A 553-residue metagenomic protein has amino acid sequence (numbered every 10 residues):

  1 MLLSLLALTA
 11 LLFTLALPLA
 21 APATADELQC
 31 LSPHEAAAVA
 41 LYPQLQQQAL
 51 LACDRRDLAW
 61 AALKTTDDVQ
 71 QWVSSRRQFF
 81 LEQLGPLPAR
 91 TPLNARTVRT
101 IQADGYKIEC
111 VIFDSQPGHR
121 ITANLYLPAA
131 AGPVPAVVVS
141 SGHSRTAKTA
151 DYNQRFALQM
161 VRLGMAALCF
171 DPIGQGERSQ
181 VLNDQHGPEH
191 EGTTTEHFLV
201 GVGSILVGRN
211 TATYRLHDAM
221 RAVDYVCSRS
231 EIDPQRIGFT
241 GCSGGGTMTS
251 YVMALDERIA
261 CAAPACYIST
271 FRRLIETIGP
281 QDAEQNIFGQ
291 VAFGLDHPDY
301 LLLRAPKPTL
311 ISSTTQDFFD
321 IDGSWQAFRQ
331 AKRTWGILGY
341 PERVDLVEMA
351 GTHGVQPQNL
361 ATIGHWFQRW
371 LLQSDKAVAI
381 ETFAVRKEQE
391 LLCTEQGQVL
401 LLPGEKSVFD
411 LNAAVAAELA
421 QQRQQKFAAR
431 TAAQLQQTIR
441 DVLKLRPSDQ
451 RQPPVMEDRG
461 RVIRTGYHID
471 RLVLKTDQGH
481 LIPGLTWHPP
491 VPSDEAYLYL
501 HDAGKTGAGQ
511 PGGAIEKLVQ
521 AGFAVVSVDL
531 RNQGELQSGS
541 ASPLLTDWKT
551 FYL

Functional and structural regions predicted by a protein language model:
S4-P18: Bacterial N-terminal signal peptides
A23-I121, G132, T149, A305 (+5 more regions): Alpha/beta-hydrolase-fold serine-hydrolase catalytic core, especially in secreted/extracellular enzymes
G132, V137-V223, C227, S269-I278 (+1 more regions): Cap/lid segment of the alpha/beta-hydrolase catalytic domain
S144-Y152, E189-E191, L206-H217, F239-S250 (+3 more regions): Alpha-helix capping and helix-loop boundary segments enriched in small/acidic/polar residues
L158, S250-Y251, L302, E516: Alpha-helical segments flanking ligand/cofactor-binding loops in enzyme cores
F198-L199, G203-V207, A260-L302, P306 (+3 more regions): Mobile cap/lid helix-loop segments that gate and shape the active-site cleft of serine hydrolases
R215-V226, D296-R304, Q330-W335: Structured alpha-helical segments in the cores of large, soluble enzyme domains
A222-A292: Primarily recognizes the serine-hydrolase "nucleophile elbow" in alpha/beta-hydrolase and SGNH/GDSL folds
